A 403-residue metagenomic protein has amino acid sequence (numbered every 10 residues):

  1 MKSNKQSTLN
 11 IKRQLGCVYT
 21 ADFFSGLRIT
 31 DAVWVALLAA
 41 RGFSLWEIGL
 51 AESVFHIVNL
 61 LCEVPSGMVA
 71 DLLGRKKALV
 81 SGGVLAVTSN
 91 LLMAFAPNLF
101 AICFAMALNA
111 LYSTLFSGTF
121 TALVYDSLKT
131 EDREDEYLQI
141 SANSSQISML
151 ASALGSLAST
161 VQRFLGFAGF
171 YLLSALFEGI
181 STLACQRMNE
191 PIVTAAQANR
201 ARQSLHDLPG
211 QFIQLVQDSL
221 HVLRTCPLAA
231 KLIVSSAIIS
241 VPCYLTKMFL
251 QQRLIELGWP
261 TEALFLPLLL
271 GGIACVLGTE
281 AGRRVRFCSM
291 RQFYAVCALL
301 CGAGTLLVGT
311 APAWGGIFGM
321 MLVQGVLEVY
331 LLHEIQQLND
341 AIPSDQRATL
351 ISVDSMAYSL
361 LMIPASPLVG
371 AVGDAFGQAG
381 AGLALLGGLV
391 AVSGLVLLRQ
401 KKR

Functional and structural regions predicted by a protein language model:
K2-K12, N189-L232: Juxtamembrane intracellular "pre-TM" segments in multi-pass secondary transporters
N4-L61, C226-L269: Helix-loop boundary and gating motifs at the non-cytosolic
F23, S89, F100-F116, G315-Y330: Hydrophobic core of transmembrane alpha-helices in multi-pass small-molecule transporters, especially MFS/SLC-type
E52, K76, F167, M248-R403: C-terminal transmembrane bundle of multi-pass solute transporters/carriers
L60-P97: Conserved MFS/SLC helix-loop-helix module at the cytosolic interface between two early adjacent transmembrane helices
V84-P97, I102, L299-P312: C-terminal ends and interior cores of transmembrane alpha-helices in multi-pass membrane transporters/permeases
A107-M149: Cytoplasmic helix-loop-helix junction between adjacent transmembrane helices in 12-TM secondary transporters
S174-Q203, L398-R403: Helix-loop junctions on the cytosolic side of multi-pass membrane transporters, especially the intracellular loop
